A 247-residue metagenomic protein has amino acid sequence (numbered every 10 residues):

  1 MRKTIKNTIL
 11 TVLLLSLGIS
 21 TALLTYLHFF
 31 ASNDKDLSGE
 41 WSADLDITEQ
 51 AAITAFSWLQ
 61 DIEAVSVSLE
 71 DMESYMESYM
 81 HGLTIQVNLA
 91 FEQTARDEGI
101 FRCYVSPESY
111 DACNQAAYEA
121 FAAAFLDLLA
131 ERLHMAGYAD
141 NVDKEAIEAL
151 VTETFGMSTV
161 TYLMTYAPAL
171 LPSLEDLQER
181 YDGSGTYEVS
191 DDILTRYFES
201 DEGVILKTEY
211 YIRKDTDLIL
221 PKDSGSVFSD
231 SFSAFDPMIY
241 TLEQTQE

Functional and structural regions predicted by a protein language model:
M1-N7: Positively charged n-region of N-terminal signal peptides that target proteins for export
L10-E247: Lipid interaction determinants
